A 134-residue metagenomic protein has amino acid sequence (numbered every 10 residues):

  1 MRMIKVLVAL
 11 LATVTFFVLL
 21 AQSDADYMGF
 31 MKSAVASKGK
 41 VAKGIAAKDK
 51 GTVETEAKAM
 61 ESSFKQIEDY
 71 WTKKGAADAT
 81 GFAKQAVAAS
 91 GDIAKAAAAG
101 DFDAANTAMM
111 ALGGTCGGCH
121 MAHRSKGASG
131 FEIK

Functional and structural regions predicted by a protein language model:
M1-A9: Bacterial N-terminal signal peptides that target proteins for export
V8-V18: Bacterial N-terminal signal peptides
A21-E56: Immediate post-signal-peptide N-terminus of mature secreted/exported proteins
K48-D49, A97-A104: Short helix-adjacent coil turns
T52-V53, M60, A105: Solenoid-repeat scaffolds in large eukaryotic assemblies
F64-F82: Short, solvent-exposed, charged loop/turn and helix-capping segments that join or cap alpha-helices on peripheral
D103-G114: Immediate flanking context of iron-sulfur cluster ligation sites
L112-H123: The canonical Cys-X-X-Cys-His
